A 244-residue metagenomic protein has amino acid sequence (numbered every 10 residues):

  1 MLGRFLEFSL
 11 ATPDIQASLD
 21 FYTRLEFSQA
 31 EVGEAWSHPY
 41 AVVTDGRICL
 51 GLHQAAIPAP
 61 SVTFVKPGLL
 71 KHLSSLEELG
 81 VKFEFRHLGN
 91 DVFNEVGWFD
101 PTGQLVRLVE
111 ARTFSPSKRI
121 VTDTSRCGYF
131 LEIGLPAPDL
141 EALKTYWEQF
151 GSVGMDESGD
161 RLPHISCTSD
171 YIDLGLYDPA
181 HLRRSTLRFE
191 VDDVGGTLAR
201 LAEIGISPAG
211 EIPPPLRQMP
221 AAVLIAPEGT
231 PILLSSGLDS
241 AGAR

Functional and structural regions predicted by a protein language model:
M1-C49, G134-I172: Core segments of cupin and vicinal oxygen chelate
M1-Q16, P60-V62, V109-K144, F150 (+3 more regions): N-terminal beta-strand motif that seeds the catalytic metal site of vicinal oxygen chelate
R4-P13, V42, Q54-L79, L88 (+5 more regions): Vicinal oxygen chelate
Q29-E31, L50-G51, K82-R86, G154 (+2 more regions): A short linear hydrophobic-aromatic micro-motif
L50-L52, H72, G154-M155, I172-G175 (+2 more regions): Short loop/beta submotifs within extracellular cysteine-rich repeat domains
G51-Q54, I120-T124, G175-P179: Short, flexible, solvent-exposed loop/turn segments with mixed acidic/basic and small polar residues
E77-Y129, L135, D156-D160, I165-T168 (+1 more regions): Vicinal oxygen chelate
